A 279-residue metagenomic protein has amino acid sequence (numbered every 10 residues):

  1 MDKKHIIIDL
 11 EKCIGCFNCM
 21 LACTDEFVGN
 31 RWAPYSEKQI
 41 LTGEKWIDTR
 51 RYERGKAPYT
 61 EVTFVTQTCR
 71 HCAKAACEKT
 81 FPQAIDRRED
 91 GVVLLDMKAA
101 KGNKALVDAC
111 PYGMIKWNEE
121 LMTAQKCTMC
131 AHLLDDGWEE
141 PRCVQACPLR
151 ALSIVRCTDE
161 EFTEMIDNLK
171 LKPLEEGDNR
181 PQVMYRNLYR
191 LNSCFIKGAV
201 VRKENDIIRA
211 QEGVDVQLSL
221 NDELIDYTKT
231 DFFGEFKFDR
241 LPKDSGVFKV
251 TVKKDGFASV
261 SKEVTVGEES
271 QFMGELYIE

Functional and structural regions predicted by a protein language model:
R31-T68, K79, M97-N103, V107-I207: Flanking helices and flexible, charged tails adjoining ferredoxin-like Fe-S electron-transfer domains in multi-subunit
E78, A210, S259-S261: A structural signal for beta-strand boundary/capping segments at domain termini and interdomain linkers
L95-M97, E235-L241, G274-E275: Exposed aromatic-hydrophobic patches
R180-R186, K262-E279: Extracellular beta-sheet/turn segments enriched in Thr/Pro/Gly and aliphatic residues
E212-S219, V250: Hydrophobic beta-strand segments
S219-L224, K253-F257: Change "in extracellular beta-sheet-rich domains … of secreted and cell-surface proteins" to "in beta-sheet-rich domains
N221-K237: Short, acidic Ser/Thr/Gly-rich low-complexity loop/linker segments typical of extracellular and cell-surface proteins
V247-E263: A short, solvent-exposed loop/turn motif at the edges and junctions of modular extracellular/periplasmic domains
